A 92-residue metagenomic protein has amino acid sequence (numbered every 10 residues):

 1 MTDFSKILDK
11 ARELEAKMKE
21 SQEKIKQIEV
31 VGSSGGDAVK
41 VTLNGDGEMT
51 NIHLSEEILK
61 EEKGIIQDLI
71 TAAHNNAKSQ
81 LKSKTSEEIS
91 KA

Functional and structural regions predicted by a protein language model:
M1-V31, S79-A92: Long amphipathic alpha-helical segments used for membrane anchoring, targeting, substrate engagement, or oligomerization
T2-S5, K26, S55, L59-K60 (+1 more regions): Generic, ordered loop/turn and secondary-structure boundary motif
A11, G47, I70: Residue-level signature of catalytic and energy-coupling elements of molecular machines, predominantly ATP/GTP-dependent
V31-I52, I58-E61: N-terminal intrinsically disordered, cationic/polar leader segments that include organellar targeting peptides
S33, I58, Q67-L69, K84: Short, charged/polar low-complexity linear motifs in solvent-exposed/disordered segments
G36, T71, S86-I89: Juxtamembrane/interface motifs at transmembrane-helix termini
E62, I66-L81: Short, well-ordered alpha-helical segments
